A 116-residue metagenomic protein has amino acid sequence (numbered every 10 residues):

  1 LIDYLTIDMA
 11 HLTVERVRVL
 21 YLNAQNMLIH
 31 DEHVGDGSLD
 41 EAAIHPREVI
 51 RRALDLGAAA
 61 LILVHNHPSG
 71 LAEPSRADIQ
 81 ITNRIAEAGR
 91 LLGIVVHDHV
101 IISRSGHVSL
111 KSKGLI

Functional and structural regions predicted by a protein language model:
L1-I29: Long amphipathic N-terminal alpha/beta scaffold segment
D3, Y21, Q25, G35-I116: Active-site-proximal loop/helix of nucleotide/amide-processing enzymes and allied scaffolds
